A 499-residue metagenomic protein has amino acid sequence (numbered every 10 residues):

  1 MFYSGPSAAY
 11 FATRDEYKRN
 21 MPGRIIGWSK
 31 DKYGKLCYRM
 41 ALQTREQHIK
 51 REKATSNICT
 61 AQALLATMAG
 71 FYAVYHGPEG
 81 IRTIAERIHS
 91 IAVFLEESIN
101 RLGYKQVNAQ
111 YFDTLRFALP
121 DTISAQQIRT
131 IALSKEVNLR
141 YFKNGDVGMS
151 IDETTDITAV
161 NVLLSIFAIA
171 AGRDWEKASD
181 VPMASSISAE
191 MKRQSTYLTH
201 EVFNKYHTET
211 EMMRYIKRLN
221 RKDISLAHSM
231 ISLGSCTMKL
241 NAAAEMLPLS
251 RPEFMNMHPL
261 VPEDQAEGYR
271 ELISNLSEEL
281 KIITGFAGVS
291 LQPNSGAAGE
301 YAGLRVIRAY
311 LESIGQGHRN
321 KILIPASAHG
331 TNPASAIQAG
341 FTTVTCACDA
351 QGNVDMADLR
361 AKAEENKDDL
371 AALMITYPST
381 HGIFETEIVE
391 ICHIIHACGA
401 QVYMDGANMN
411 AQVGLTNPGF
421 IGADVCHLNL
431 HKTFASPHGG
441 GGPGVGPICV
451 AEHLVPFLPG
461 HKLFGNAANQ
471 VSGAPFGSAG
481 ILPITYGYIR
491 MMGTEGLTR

Functional and structural regions predicted by a protein language model:
M1-R39, I99-G103, F112, R116-F117 (+3 more regions): Conserved PLP-enzyme active-site core in the AAT-like
Y33, E79-P182, M213, L219-I224 (+4 more regions): Conserved C-terminal alpha-helix-loop-beta "cap" of PLP-dependent enzymes that closes/shapes the active-site mouth
L36-V107, A468-R499: Structural motif of enzymes handling amino- and sulfur-group chemistry
H48-K50, V74-G80, V107-Y111, K192-R193 (+6 more regions): Gly-rich Lys/Arg/Thr-decorated short loops/hinges at beta-loop-alpha junctions or inter-strand turns that position
A85, V202, P262-S274, P293 (+4 more regions): Short acidic-aromatic active-site loops that bind/stabilize oxyanions
I157-S232, C236-A244, L249-M255: Flexible inter-domain linker/hinge segments
T208, E253-N294, G299: Conserved N-terminal alpha-helix of the aminotransferase class I/II PLP-enzyme fold
L233, S290-A298, L323-S327, A407 (+1 more regions): Active-site nucleophile and cofactor-binding loops and adjacent substrate-binding regions of central metabolic enzymes
